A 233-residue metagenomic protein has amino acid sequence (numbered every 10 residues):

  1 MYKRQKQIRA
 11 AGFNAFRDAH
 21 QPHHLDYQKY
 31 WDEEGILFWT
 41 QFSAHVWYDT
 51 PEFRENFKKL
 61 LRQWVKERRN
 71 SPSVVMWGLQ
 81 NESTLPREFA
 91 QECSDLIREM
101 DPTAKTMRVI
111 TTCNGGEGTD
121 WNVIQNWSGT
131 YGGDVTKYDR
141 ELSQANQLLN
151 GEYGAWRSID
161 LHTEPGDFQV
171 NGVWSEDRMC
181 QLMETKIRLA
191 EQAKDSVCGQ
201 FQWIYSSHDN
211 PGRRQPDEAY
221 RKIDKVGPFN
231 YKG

Functional and structural regions predicted by a protein language model:
M1-Y2: Short, small-residue-biased leader/transition segments that mark boundaries at the very start of proteins
Q5-Q7, A15-K232: Substrate-binding/catalytic cleft of secreted carbohydrate-active enzymes, primarily glycoside hydrolases
